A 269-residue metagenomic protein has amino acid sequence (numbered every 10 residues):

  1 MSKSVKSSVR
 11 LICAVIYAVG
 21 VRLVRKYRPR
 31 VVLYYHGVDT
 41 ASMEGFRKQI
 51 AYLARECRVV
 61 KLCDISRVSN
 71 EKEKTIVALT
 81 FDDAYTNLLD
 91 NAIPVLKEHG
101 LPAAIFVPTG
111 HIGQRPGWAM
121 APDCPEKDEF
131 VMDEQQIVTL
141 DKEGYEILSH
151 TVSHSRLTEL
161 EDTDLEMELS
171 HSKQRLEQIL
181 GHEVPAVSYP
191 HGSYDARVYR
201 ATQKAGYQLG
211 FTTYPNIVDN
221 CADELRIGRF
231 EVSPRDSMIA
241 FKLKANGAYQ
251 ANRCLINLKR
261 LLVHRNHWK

Functional and structural regions predicted by a protein language model:
M1-T80, T86-D90, E159-K269: C-terminal active-site subregion of NodB/CE4 polysaccharide deacetylases
L33, T75-V77, K97-D195, R226-G228: Metal-dependent polysaccharide deacetylase catalytic core of the NodB/CE4 family, i.e., the active-site-bearing domain
Q49-E56, V95-H99, E143: A short, Lys/Arg-enriched amphipathic alpha-helix followed by its capping loop at the start of a domain
Y85-T86, S153: Short active-site segment of divalent metal-dependent hydrolases/proteases that encodes the spacing between
N87, N91, M132-Q135: Residues forming well-ordered secondary-structure scaffolds
